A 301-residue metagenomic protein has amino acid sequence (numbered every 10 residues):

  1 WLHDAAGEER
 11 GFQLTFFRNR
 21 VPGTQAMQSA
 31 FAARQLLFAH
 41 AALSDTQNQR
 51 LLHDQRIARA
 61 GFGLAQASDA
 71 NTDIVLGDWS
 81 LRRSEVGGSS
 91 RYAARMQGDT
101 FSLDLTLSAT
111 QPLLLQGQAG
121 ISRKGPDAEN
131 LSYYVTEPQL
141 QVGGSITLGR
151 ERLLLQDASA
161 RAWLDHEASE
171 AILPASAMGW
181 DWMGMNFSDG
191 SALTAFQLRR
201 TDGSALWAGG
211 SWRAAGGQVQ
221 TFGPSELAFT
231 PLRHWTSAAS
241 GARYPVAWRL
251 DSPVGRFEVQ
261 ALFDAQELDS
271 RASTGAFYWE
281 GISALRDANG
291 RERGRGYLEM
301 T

Functional and structural regions predicted by a protein language model:
W1-T301: Structured soluble/peripheral alpha/beta segments that form catalytic or ligand/cofactor-binding pockets
